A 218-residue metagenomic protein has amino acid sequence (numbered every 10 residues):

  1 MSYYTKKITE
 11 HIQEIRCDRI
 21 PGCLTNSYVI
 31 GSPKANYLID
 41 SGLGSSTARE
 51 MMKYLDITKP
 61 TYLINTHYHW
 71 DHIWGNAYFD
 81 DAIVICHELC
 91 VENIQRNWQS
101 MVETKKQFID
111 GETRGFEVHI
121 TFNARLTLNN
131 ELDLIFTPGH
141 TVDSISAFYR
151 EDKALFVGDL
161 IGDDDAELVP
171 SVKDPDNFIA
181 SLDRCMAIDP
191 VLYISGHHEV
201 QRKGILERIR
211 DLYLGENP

Functional and structural regions predicted by a protein language model:
S2-K53, S146-D159: Conserved beta-strand hairpin/beta-sheet module of binuclear metal-dependent hydrolase folds, prominently
K7, C90-F136, R150-E151, A180-M186: Metallo-beta-lactamase
T9, R16-D18, E88, P138 (+1 more regions): Residues at the C-termini of beta-strands that transition into short coil/loop
H11, I30, D40, L55 (+9 more regions): Divalent metal-coordination and catalytic microenvironments
I20, E88-E92, I161-G162: Short, acidic/turn-prone active-site loops that include or flank metal/cofactor- and phosphate-binding residues
P33-A35, D56-P60, A77-I83, N129-L132 (+2 more regions): Short glycine/proline-enriched coil/turn segments at helix->beta-strand junctions
N36-Y37, L43-G44, D133-G215: Metallo-beta-lactamase
T47-T121, G215: Active-site HxH/HxHxD metal-binding segment of metal-dependent hydrolases
